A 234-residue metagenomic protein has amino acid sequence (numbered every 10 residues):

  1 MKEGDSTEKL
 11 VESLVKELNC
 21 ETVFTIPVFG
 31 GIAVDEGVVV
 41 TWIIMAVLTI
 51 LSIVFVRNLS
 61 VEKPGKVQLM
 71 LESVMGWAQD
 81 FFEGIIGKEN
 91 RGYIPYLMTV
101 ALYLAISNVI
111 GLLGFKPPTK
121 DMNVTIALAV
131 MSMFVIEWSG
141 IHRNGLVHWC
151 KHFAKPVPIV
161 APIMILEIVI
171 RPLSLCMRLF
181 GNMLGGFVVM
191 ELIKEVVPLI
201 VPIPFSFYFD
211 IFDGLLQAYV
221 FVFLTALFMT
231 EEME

Functional and structural regions predicted by a protein language model:
K2-E234: Selective transmembrane helix interface/packing segments
